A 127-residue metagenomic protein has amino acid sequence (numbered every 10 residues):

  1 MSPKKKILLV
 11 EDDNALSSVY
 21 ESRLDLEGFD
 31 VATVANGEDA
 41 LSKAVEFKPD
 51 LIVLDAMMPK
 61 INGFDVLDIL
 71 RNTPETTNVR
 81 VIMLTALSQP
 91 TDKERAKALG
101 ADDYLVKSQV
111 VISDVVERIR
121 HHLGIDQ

Functional and structural regions predicted by a protein language model:
E11: Conserved acidic carboxylate
N14-A32: Two-component/phosphorelay signaling modules centered on CheY-like receiver
T33-S42, G63: Helix N-cap/capping motif at the beta->alpha junctions
S42, F64-T77: Short amphipathic alpha-helix used as the core "switch/output" element in two-component signaling
F47-V53: Active-site beta3 strand of CheY-like receiver
D55, T85: Active-site residues of response regulator receiver
M58: Receiver (REC) domain active-site loop signature in two-component systems and cognate sites in sensor histidine kinases
